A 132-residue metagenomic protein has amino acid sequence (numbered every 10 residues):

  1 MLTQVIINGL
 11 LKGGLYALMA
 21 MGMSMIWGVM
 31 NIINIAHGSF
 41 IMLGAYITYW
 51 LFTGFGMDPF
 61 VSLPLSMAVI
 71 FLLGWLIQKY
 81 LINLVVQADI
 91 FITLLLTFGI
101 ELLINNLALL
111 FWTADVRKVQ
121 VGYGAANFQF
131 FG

Functional and structural regions predicted by a protein language model:
M1-M30, A36-G132: Small-residue-rich transmembrane alpha-helical segments that form helix-helix packing/gating elements in polytopic
